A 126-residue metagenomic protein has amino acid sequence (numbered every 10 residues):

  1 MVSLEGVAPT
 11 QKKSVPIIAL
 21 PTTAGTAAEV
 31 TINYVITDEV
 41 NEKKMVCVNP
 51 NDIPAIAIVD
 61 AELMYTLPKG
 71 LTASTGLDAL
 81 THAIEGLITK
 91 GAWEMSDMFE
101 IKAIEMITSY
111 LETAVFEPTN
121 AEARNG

Functional and structural regions predicted by a protein language model:
M1-V59: Glycine/threonine-rich beta-strand-loop-alpha-helix active-site module that forms ligand/phosphate-binding
N33-G126: Carboxylate- and glycine-rich phosphate/diphosphate-binding segment that chelates Mg2+/Mn2+
